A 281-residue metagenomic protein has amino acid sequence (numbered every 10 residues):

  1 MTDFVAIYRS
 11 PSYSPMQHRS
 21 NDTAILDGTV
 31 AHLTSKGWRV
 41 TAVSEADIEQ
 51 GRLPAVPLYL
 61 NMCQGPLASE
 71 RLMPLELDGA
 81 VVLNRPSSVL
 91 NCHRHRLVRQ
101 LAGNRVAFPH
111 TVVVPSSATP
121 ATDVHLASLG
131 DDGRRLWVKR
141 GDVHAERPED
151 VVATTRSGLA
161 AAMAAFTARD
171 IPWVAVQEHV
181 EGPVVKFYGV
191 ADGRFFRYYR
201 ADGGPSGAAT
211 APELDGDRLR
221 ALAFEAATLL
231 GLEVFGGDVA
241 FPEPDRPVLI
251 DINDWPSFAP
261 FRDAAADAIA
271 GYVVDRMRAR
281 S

Functional and structural regions predicted by a protein language model:
T2-S10, G79, S87-V174, E181-G182: Active-site nucleotide/adenylate-binding loops and adjacent lid/helix of ATP-dependent enzymes
A6-T119: Conserved N-proximal alpha/beta basic substrate-recognition cap immediately N-terminal to, or forming the N-lobe
T29, T228, P242-S281: C-terminal active-site "lid" helix and adjoining low-complexity regulatory extension at the edge of ATP-using catalytic
A42-E45, V185, L232-P244: A short glycine-rich, hydrophobically flanked beta-strand micro-motif that places a catalytic Asp/Glu for divalent metal
V56-L60, K139, F187-G189, D245-P260: A short beta-strand motif that forms the metal-chelation/ATP-contact edge of phosphoryl-transfer active sites
Q64-P66, G141-V143, W255: Short glycine-rich anion-binding loops that position phosphate/pyrophosphate groups of nucleotides and phosphorylated
V82, T111, W137-V138, V176 (+3 more regions): Generic preference for hydrophobic
D150-L230: Phosphate-binding site of ATP-dependent enzymes
